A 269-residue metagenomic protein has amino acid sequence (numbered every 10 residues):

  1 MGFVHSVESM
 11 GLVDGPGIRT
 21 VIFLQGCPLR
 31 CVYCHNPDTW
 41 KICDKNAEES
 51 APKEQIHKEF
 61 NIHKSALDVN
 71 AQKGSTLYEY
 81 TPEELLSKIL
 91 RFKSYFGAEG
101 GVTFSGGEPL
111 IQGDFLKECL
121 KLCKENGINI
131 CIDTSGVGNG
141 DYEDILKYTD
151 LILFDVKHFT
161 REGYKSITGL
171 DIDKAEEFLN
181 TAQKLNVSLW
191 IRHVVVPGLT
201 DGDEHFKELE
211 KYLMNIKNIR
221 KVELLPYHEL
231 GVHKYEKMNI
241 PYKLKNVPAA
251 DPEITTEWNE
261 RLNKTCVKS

Functional and structural regions predicted by a protein language model:
M1-E79, R91-F96: N-terminal [4Fe-4S]-dependent radical SAM core
G2-P16, S87, P197-S269: Auxiliary Fe-S-binding modules of radical SAM enzymes
L29, Y33, A98, L170 (+3 more regions): Short, well-ordered coil loops that connect the C-terminus of an alpha-helix to the N-terminus of a beta-strand
W40, E48, G74-S75, K165-D171 (+1 more regions): Short glycine-enriched, charge-decorated loop/helix-capping segments at active-site entrances that position
N70, G101-F104, K243: Short amphipathic alpha-helical segments at helix-loop
L86-L230, K234-E236: Conserved AdoMet/S-adenosylmethionine-binding subsite of the radical SAM
